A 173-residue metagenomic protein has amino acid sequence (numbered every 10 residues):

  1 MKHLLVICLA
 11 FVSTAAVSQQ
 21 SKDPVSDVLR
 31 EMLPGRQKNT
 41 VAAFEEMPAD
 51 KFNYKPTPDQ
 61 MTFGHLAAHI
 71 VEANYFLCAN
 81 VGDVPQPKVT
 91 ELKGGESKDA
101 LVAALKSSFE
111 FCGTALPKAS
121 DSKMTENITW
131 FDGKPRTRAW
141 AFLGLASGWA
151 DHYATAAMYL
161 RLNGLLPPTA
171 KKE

Functional and structural regions predicted by a protein language model:
M1-L4: Positively charged n-region of N-terminal signal peptides that target proteins for export
L9-V17: Hydrophobic h-region of N-terminal signal peptides that target proteins for export in Gram-negative bacteria
A10, E46, H69-E72, S107: Residues within well-ordered alpha-helical secondary structure of globular protein domains
S13, F44, A115-L116, A156: Hydrophobic residues within well-ordered, non-membrane alpha-helices that form the packing/core of soluble catalytic
V17-S26: Cleaved targeting-peptide boundary
S26, Q60, G95-K98: Structural motif corresponding to alpha-helix initiation and N-cap regions
R30-P34, K38-F44, K51-T90, T129-E173: Short, contiguous alpha-helical
G94-T129, R136-H152: Acidic/histidine-rich alpha-helical segments that form the ligand environment of transition-metal centers
